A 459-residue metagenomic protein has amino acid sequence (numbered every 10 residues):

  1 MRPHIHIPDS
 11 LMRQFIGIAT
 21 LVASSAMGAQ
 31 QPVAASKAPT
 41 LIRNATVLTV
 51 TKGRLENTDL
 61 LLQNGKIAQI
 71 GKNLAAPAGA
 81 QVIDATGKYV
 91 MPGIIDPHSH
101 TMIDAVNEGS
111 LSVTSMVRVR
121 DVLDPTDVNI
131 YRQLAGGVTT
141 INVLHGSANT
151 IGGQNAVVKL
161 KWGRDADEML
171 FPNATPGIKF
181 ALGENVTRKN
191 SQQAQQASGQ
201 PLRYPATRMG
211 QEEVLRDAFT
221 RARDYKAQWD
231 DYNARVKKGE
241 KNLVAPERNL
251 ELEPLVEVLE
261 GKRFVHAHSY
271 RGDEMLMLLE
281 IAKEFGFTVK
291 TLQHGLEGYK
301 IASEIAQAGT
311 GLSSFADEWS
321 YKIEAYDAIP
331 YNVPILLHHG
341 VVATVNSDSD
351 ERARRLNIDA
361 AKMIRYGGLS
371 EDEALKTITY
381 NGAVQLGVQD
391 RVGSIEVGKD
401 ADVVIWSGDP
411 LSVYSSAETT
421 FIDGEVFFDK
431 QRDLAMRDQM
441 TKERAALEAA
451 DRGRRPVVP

Functional and structural regions predicted by a protein language model:
S10, Q30-Q31, K37, T419-P459: Extracellular/periplasmic ectodomains of large secreted or surface enzymes and adhesion receptors
R13-A26: Bacterial N-terminal signal peptides
Q31-S36, V47, T51-M91: Histidine-rich, glycine-flanked metal-binding segment
A45, E396-M440: C-terminal cap of metal-dependent C-N hydrolases
A85-A156, R164: Metal-associated gating/positioning segment near the N- to mid-region
A105-E108, V113-V117, F264, S303-A306 (+2 more regions): His/Asp/Glu-enriched, well-ordered alpha-helical/loop segment that forms or immediately abuts the divalent-metal
N107-L123, R164, G177-A181, V186-A197 (+1 more regions): Active-site gating loops and adjacent loop-to-helix segments of metal-dependent hydrolytic enzymes
L134-Q293, S416, I422, A450-V458: Polyanionic/metal-chelating signatures
